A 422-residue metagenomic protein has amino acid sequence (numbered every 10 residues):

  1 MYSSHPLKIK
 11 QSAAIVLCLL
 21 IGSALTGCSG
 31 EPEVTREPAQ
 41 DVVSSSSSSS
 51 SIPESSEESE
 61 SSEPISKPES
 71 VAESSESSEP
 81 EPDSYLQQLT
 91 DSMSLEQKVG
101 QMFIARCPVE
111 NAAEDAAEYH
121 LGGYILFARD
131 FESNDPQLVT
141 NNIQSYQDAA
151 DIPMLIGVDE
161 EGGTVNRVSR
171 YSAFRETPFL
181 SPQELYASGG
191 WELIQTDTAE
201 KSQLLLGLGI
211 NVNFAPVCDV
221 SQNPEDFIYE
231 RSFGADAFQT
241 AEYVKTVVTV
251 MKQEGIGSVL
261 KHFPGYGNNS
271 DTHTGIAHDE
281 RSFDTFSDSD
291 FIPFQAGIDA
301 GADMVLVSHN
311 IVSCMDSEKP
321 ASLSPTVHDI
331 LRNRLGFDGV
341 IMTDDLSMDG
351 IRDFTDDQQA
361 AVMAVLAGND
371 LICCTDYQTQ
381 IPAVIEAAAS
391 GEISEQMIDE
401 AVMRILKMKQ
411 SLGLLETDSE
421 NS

Functional and structural regions predicted by a protein language model:
S3-I15: Bacterial N-terminal signal peptides that target proteins for export
A24-G27: C-terminal motif of bacterial Sec signal peptides marking the signal peptidase cleavage site
S29-P32, E37, D41-V43, E54 (+2 more regions): N-terminal hydrophobic targeting/anchoring segments and the immediately downstream early-domain regions of hydrolases
S94, E132-Q144, M154, A173 (+2 more regions): Second-shell residues forming the walls of enzyme active-site clefts
G100-E110, P182-Q195, G275-S289, M348-F354: Active-site mouth loops of central-metabolism enzymes
I104, G123-I125, N213-F214, V259 (+2 more regions): Conserved beta-strand positions in the central sheet of alpha/beta enzyme cores
R106-E118, I194-L204, S287-P293, T355-M363: Short, acidic/polar
Q147-R175, D197-C218, T240-G265: Glycine-rich, aromatic-flanked loop segments that form ligand/cofactor-binding clefts across common enzyme folds
